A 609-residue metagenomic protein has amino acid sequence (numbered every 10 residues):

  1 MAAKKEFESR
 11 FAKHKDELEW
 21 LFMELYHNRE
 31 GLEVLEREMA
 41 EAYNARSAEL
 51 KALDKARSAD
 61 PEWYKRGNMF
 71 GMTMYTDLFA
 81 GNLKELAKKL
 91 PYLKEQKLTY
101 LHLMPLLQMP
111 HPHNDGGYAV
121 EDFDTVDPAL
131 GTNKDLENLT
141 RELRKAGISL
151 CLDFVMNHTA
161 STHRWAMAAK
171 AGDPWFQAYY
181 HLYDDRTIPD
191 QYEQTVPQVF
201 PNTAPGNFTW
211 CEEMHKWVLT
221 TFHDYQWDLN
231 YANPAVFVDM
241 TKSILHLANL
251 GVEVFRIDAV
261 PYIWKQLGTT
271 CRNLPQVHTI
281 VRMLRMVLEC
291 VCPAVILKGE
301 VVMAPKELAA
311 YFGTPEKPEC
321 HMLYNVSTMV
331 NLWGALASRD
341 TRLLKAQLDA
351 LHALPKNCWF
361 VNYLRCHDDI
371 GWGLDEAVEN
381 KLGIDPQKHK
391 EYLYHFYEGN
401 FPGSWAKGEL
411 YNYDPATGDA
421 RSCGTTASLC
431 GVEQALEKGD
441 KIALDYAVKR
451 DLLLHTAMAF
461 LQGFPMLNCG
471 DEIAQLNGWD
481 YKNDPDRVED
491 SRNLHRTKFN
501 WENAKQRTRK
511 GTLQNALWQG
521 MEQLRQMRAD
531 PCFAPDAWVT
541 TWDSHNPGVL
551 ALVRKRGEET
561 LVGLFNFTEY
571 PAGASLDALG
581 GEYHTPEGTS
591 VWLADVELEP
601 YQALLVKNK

Functional and structural regions predicted by a protein language model:
M1-L579, T585-G588, W592-K609: Active-site and adjacent substrate-binding regions of carbohydrate-active enzymes
